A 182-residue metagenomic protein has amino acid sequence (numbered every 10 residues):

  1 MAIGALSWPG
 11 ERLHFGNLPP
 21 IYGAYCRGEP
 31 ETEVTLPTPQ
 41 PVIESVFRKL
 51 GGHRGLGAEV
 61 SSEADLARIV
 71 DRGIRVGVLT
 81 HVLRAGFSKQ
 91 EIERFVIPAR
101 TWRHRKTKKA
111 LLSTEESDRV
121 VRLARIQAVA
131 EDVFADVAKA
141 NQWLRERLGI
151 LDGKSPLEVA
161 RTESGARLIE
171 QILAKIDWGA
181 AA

Functional and structural regions predicted by a protein language model:
A2-A182: Non-transmembrane "mature" sequence context
